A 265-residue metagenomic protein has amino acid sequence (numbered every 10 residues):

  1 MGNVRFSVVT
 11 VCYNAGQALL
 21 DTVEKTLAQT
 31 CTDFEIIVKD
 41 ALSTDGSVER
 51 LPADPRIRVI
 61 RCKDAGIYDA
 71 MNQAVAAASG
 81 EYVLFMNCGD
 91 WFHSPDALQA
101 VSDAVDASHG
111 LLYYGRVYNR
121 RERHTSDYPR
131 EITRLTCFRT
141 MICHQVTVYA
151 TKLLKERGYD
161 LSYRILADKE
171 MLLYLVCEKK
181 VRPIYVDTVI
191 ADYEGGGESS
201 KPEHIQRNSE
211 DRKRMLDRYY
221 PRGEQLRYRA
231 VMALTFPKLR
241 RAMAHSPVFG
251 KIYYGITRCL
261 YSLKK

Functional and structural regions predicted by a protein language model:
M1-K25: N-proximal low-complexity "stem/linker" segments adjacent to membrane-targeting elements
V4-S7, E35, E170: Cell-envelope/extracellular polymer assembly enzymes that use nucleotide-activated donors
T22, C62-A78: Glycine-rich, basic loop-to-helix element that forms the pyrophosphate-binding segment of sugar-nucleotide handling
E24-D33: Short, acidic, metal-binding catalytic loop of nucleotide-sugar glycosyltransferases
D40-E49, N87: A conserved acidic beta->alpha catalytic loop
V83: Short aromatic/hydrophobic "clamp" motif used to bind/position activated sugar donors
W91, P95-T125: Conserved donor NDP-sugar-binding/catalytic core segment of glycosyltransferases
T125-D211, M215: Conserved nucleotide-sugar donor-binding catalytic segment
